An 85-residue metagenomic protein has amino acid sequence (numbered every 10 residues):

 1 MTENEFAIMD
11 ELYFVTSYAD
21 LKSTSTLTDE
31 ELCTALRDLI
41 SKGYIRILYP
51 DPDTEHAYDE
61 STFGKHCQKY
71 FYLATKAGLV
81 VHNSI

Functional and structural regions predicted by a protein language model:
M1-T2: N-terminal hydrophobic targeting signals that begin at the initiator methionine
E5-L12: Hydrophobic residues on short alpha-helical segments
E11, K22, K69: Short, flexible active-site loop motifs that bind/organize anionic cofactors or intermediates
V15-S25: Short acidic, hydrophobic short linear motifs in intrinsically disordered regions
D20, R46, F71-L73: Ordered hydrophobic segments in well-structured contexts
T26-K42, R46-D53, K69: Short amphipathic alpha-helical interaction segments
H56-I85: Short, amphipathic alpha-helical interaction segments positioned at domain boundaries
